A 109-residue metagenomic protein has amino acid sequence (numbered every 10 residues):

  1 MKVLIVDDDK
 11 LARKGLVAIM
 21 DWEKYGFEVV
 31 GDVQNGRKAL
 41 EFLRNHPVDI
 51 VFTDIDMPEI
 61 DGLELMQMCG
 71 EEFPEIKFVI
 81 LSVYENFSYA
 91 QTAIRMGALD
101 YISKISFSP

Functional and structural regions predicted by a protein language model:
M1-A12, L16-V17, V51: Conserved acidic segment of CheY-like receiver
I5, D32, I80-S82: Conserved SAM-binding loop
K10-L11, R37-K38, E59: Cytosolic nucleotide-utilizing catalytic cores of signal-transduction proteins
G15, I19-E23, F42: Alpha-helical interaction/dimerization surfaces of two-component signaling modules
K24-V29: A generic structural motif
V30-R37: Conserved Asp/Asn-Gly motif in the active-site loop of CheY-like receiver
L40-E41, H46-P109: CheY-like receiver
